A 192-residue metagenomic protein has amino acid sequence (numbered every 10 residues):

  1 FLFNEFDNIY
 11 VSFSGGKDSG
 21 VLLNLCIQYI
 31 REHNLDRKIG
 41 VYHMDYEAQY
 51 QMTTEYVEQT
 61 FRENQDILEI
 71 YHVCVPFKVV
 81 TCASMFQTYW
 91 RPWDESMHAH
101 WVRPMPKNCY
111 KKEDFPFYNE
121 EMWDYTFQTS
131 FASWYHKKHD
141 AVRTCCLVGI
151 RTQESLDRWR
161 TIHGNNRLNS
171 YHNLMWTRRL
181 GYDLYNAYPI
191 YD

Functional and structural regions predicted by a protein language model:
F1-Y191: ATP-dependent adenylation/nucleotidyltransferase module used to activate substrates
